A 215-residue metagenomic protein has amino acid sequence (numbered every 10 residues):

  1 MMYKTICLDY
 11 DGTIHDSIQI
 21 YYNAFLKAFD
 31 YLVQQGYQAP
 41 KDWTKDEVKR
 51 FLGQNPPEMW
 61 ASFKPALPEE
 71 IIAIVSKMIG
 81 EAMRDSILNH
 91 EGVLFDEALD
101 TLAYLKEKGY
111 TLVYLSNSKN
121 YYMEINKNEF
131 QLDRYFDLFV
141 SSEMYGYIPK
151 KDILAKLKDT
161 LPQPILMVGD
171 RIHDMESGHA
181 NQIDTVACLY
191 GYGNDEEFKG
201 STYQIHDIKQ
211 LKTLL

Functional and structural regions predicted by a protein language model:
M1-I6, N120, E124-L215: Asp-based, Mg2+/Mn2+-dependent phosphohydrolase catalytic module
Y3-D96: N-terminal helical cap/lid subdomain that shapes the substrate entry/recognition surface in HAD-like hydrolases
T13, S116-S118: Conserved phosphate-coupling serine/threonine residues in phosphotransfer and NTP-handling enzymes
D85-V113, E124: Short, acidic loop-to-helix structural element flanking the phosphoryl-transfer center in phosphate-processing enzymes
L88-V93, N117, E143-G146: Short, flexible loop segments at the rims of nucleotide/cofactor-binding pockets, characterized by
